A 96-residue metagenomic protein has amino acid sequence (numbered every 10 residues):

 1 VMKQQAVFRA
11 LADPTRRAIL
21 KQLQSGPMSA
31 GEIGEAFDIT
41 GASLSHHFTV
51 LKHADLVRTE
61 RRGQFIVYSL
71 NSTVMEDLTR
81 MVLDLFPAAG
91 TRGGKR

Functional and structural regions predicted by a protein language model:
V1-K3, K21, S72-R96: Amphipathic alpha-helical dimerization/coiled-coil segments that flank or bridge DNA-binding/regulatory modules
M2-A42, R62-V74: N-terminal helix-turn-helix DNA-binding core of bacterial DNA-binding proteins
L20, H53-A54: Extended rod-forming repeat segments used as scaffolds/tethers
K21, F48-T49: Core alpha-helical elements of the protein kinase catalytic domain, predominantly the helix directly N-terminal
E35, H46, K52-H53: Alpha-helical residues within the helix-turn-helix
